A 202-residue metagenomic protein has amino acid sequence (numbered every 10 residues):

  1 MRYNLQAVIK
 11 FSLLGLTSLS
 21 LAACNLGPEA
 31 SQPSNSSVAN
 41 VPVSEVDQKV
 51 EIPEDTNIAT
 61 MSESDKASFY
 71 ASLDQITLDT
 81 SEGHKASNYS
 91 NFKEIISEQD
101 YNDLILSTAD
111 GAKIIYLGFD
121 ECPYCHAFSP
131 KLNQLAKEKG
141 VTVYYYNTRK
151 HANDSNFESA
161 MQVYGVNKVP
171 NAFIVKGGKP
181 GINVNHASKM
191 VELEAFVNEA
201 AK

Functional and structural regions predicted by a protein language model:
S20-A23: C-terminal motif of bacterial Sec signal peptides marking the signal peptidase cleavage site
N25-G27: Bacterial signal peptide processing site
E29-G111, A201-K202: N-terminal leader/targeting and pre-domain segments
I95, L117-F119, V141-F157: Thiol-based oxidoreductase modules, predominantly thioredoxin-like and allied folds used for disulfide exchange
L106-K113, S129-T148: Conserved helix-turn-beta segment immediately C-terminal to the redox Cys motif in thioredoxin-like folds
F119-K131: Conserved redox-active cysteine motifs that mediate thiol-disulfide chemistry, especially di-cysteine Cys-X(1-2)-Cys
M161-I174, M190: Structural micro-motif
F173-K202: Non-catalytic, surface beta->alpha helical segment in thiol-disulfide oxidoreductase systems
